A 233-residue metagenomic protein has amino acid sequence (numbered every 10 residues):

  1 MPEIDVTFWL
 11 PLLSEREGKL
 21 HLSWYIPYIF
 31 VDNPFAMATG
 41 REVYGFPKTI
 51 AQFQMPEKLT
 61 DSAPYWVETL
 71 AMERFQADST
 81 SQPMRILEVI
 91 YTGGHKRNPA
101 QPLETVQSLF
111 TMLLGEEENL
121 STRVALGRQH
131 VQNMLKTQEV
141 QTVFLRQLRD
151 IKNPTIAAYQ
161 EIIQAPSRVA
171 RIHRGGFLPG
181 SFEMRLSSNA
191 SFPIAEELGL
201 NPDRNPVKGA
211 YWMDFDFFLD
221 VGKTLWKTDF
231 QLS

Functional and structural regions predicted by a protein language model:
M1-F75, I86: Structured, non-membrane catalytic/scaffold regions adjacent to prosthetic-group chemistry
Y44-S233: Interaction-surface and assembly-scaffold signal
